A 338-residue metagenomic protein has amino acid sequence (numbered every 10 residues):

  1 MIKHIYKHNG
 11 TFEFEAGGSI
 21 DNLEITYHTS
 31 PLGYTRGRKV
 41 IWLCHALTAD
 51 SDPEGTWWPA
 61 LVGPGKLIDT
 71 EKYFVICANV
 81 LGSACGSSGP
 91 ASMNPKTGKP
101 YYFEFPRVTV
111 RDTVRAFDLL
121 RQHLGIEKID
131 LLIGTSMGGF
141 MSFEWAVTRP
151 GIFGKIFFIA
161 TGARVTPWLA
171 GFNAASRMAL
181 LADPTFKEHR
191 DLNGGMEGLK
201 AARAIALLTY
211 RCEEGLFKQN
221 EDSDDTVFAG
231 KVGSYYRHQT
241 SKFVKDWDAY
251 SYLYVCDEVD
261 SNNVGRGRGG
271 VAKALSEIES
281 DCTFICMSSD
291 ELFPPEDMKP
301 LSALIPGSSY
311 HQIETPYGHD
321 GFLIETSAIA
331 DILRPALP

Functional and structural regions predicted by a protein language model:
H28-P95: N-terminal cap/lid subdomain of alpha/beta-hydrolase-fold enzymes
G98-P100, E104, R111-L131: Conserved acidic catalytic loop of the alpha/beta-hydrolase fold
K128-P167: Conserved hydrolase catalytic core segment
I152-G154, F158-K242: Alpha/beta-hydrolase-fold enzymes
K242, V259-N263, S288-F293: Acidic catalytic loop of the alpha/beta-hydrolase fold
G267-V271, S280, E291-A303: Short alpha-helix in the alpha/beta-hydrolase fold that links the catalytic acid
I278, F284-C286: Short beta-strand/loop motif that positions the catalytic acidic residue of the alpha/beta-hydrolase fold
K299-P300, G307-P338: Catalytic active-site module of serine/aspartate enzymes centered on a nucleophile-bearing elbow/loop
